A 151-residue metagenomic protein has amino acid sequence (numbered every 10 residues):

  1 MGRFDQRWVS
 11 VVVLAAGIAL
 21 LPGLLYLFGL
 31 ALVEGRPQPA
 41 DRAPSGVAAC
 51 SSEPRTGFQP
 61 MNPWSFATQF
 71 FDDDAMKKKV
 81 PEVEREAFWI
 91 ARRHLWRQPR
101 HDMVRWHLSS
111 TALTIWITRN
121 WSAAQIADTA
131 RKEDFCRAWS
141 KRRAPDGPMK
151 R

Functional and structural regions predicted by a protein language model:
G2-R151: Juxtamembrane regions of bacterial inner-membrane/periplasmic proteins, predominantly the peptidoglycan biogenesis
